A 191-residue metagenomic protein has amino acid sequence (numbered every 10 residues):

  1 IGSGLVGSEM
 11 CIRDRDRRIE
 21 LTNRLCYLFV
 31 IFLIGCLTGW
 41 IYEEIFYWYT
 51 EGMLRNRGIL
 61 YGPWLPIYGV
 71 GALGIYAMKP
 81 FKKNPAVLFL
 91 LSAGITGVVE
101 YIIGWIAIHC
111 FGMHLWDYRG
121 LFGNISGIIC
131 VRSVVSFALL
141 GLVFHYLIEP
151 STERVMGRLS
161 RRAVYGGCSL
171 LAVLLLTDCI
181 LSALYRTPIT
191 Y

Functional and structural regions predicted by a protein language model:
I1-D14: Single conserved hydrophobic/aromatic residue that forms the stacking wall/gate of nucleotide- or nucleobase-binding
R13-Y68, L174, A183: Alpha-helical transmembrane segments and their membrane-interface boundaries that form or gate the permeation pathway
C26-G35, F81-T96, A163-L171: Interfacial segments of alpha-helical transmembrane regions
W40, E44, G97-G112, T187: Transmembrane alpha-helix/helix-exit interface in multi-pass inner-membrane proteins
T50, C110, L181-Y191: Juxtamembrane transmembrane-helix termini
T50-A93, G104-E149: Functional transmembrane or membrane-interface alpha-helices that line membrane-embedded catalytic, ligand-binding
L147-R161: Membrane-helix boundary connector in multi-pass membrane proteins
V164-L184: Final/C-terminal transmembrane alpha-helix of multipass membrane proteins
